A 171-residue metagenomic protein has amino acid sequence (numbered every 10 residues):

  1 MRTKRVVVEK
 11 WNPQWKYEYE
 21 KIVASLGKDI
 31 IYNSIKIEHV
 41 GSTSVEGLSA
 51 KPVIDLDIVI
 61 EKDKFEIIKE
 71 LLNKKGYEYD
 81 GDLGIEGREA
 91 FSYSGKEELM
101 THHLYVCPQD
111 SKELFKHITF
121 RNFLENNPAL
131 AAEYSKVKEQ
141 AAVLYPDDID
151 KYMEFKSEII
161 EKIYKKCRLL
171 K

Functional and structural regions predicted by a protein language model:
M1-E38, E161, C167: Helical scaffold of the NTase/Pol beta-like nucleotidyltransferase catalytic core
V6-P13, D57, F120-L124: Short histidine-centered catalytic/ligand-binding loop motif
S25-I54, I58-K64: Active-site nucleotide-donor binding segment shared across nucleotidyl transfer reactions
K62-F65, Y79-G81: Short loop/hinge segments at the start of secondary-structure elements
D63, I68, S94-K96: A solvent-exposed interaction/effector surface
I68-G76: Short amphipathic alpha-helices in soluble, non-transmembrane regions that often serve as interface/regulatory elements
Y77-K112: Conserved catalytic core of two-metal-ion nucleotidyltransferases
L114-K171: Catalytic cores of NTP-dependent nucleotidyl/adenyl transfer enzymes across multiple folds
